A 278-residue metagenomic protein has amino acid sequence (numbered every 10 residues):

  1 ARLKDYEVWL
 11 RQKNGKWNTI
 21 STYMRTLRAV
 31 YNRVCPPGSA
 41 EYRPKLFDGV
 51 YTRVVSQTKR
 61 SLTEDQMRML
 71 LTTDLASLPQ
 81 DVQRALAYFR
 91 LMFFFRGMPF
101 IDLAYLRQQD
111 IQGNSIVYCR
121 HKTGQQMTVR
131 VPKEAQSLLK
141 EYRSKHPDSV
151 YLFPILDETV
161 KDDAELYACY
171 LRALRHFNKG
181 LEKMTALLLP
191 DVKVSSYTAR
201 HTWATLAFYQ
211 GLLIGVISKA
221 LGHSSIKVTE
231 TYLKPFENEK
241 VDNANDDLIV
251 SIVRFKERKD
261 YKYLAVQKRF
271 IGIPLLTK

Functional and structural regions predicted by a protein language model:
A1-T58, T73-S77: N-terminal core-binding DNA-recognition domain of tyrosine recombinases/integrases
R53-T72, Q125-P132, P147-V150: DNA breakage-rejoining catalytic core of tyrosine-based enzymes
S61, R120-G124, T159, L221-D246: Catalytic-site neighborhood detector that most strongly recognizes the C-terminal catalytic loop/helix of tyrosine
M67, P132-D191, G272: Active-site/catalytic core of tyrosine-dependent DNA strand-transfer enzymes
S77-Q80, D148, N178-K219: Short, basic (Lys/Arg/His-rich) helix/loop patches that form interaction surfaces in the mid-to-C-terminal regions
F95, Y105-E141: Conserved tyrosine-mediated DNA breakage-rejoining catalytic core shared by Y-recombinases
Q109-S115, P190-K193, L212-T231, K256 (+1 more regions): Short, polar N-cap/turn motifs at the start of nucleic acid-interacting alpha helices
T128-K133, S137, Y142, K234-K278: DNA/chromatin major-groove-contacting recognition/catalytic segments
